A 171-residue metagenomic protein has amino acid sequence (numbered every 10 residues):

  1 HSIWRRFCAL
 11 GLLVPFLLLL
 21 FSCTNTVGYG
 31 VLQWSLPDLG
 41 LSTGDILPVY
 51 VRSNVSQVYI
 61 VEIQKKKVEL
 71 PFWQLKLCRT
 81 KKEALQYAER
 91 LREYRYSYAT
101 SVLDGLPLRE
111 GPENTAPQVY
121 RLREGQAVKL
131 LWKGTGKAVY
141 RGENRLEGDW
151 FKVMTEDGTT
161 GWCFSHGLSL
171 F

Functional and structural regions predicted by a protein language model:
S2-L12: Bacterial N-terminal signal peptides that target proteins for export
F21-S22: C-terminal motif of bacterial Sec signal peptides marking the signal peptidase cleavage site
V27-T43, P48-S97, N144-F171: Boundary regions of SH3-family modules and the immediately adjacent low-complexity/disordered segments in eukaryotic
G28-Q33, L103-E113: Short, structured beta-strand/loop micro-motifs enriched in basic residues and often containing a Trp
P37, P117-Q118: Short, conserved secondary-structure segments in the cores of folded domains
L41, R121-L122: Short, well-ordered loop/turn sites that connect or cap secondary structure elements
S53-V55, W132-A138: Short, charged beta-turn/beta-strand-edge "cap" motif at the junction between a beta-strand and an adjacent loop
